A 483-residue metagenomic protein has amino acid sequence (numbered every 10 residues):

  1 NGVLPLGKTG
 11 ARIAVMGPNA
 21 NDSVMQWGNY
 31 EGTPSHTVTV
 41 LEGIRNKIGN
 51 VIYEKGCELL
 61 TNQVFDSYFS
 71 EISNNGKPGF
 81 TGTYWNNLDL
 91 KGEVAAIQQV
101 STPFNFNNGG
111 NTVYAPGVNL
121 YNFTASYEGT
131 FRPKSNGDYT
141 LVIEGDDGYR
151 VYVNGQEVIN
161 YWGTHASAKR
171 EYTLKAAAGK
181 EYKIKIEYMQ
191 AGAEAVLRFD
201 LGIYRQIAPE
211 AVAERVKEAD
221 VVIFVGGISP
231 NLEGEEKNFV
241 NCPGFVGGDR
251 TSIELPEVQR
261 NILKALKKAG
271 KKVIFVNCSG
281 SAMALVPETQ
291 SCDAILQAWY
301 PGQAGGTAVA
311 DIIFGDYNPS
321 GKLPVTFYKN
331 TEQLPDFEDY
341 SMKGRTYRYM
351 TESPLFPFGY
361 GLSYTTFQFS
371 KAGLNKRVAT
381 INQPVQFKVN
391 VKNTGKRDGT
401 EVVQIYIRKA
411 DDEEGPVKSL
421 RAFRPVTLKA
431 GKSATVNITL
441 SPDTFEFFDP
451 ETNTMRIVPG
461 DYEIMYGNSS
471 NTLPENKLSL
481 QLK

Functional and structural regions predicted by a protein language model:
N1-K483: C-terminal non-catalytic regions of proteins with extracellular/luminal or membrane-system context
